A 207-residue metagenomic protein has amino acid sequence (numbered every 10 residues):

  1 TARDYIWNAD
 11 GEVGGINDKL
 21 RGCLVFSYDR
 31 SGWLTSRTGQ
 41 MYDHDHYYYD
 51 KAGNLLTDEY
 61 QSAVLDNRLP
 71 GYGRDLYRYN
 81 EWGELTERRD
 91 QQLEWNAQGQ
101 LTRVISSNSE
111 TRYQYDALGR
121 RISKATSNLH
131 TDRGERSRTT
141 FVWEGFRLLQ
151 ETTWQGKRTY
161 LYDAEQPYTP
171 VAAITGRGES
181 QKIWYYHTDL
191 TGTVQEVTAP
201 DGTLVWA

Functional and structural regions predicted by a protein language model:
D4-A52, L56-T57, L76-W143, L161-A207: Residue-level markers of secondary-structure register and packing in elongated scaffolds
L55, V64-Y72, Q150-K157: Eukaryotic protein-protein interaction scaffolds centered on beta-propeller repeats
Y60: Short Cys/His-rich "knuckle" micro-motifs
